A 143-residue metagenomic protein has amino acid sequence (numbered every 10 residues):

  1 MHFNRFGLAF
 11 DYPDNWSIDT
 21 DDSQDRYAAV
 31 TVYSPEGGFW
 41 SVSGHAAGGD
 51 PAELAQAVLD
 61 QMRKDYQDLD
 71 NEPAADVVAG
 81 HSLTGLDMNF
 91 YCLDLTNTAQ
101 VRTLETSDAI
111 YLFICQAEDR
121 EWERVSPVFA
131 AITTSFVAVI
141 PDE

Functional and structural regions predicted by a protein language model:
M1-R5, D108, W122: Short, charged low-complexity linear motifs
H2, N15-D22, K64-A79, A138: Short secondary-structure junctions
H2-D60: Secretory pathway targeting signatures of secreted, lumenal, and periplasmic proteins
N15, Y33-G37, A79-H81, L104-I110 (+1 more regions): Short, solvent-exposed coil/turn segments at beta-strand boundaries
W16, F113-E143: Surface-exposed amphipathic alpha-helical segments
F39, A52, D94, D119-E123: Loop/helix-junction capping segments adjacent to catalytic residues or to phosphate/diphosphate-binding pockets
V42-G44, A109-E118: Short, well-ordered beta-strand elements
A57-D108, A130: Signature of long, low-cysteine stretches enriched in small and polar/charged residues
